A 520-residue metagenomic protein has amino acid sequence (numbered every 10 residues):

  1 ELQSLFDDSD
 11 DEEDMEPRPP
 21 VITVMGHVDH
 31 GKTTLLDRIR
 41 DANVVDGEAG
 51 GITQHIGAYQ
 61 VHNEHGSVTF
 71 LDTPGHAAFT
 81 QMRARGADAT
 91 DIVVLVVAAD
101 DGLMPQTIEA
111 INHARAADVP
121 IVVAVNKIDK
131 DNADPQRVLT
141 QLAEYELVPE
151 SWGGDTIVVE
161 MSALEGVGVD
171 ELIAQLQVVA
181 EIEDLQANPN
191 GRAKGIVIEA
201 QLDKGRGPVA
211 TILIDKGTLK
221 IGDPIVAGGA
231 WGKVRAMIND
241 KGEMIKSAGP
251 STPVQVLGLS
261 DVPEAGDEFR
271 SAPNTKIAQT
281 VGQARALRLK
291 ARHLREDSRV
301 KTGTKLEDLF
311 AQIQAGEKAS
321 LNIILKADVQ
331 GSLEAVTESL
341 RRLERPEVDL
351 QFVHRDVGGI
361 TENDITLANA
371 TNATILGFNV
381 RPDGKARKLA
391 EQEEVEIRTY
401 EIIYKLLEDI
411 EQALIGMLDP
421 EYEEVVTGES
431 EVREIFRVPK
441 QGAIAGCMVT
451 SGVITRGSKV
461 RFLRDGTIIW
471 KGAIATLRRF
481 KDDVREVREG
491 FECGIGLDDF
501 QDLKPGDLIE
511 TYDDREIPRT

Functional and structural regions predicted by a protein language model:
S4-M15, A311-Q312: Pre-Walker A adenine-sensing motif
L5-F6, A278, A284, Y512: Generic hydrophobic, helix-prone segments enriched in Leu/Val/Ile
D7, Q283-A286, K290, Q314-A315 (+2 more regions): Generic surface-pattern signal
D11-M15, A278-G303: Charge-rich, low-complexity alpha-helical coiled-coil segments
M15-Q279, Q314, L321-L367, N372-L389 (+1 more regions): P-loop/Walker A NTP-binding module and the surrounding RecA-like catalytic core of P-loop NTPases
A58, T302-A315: Glycine-/acidic-rich phosphate or pyrophosphate-binding loops and their flanking alpha/beta elements
